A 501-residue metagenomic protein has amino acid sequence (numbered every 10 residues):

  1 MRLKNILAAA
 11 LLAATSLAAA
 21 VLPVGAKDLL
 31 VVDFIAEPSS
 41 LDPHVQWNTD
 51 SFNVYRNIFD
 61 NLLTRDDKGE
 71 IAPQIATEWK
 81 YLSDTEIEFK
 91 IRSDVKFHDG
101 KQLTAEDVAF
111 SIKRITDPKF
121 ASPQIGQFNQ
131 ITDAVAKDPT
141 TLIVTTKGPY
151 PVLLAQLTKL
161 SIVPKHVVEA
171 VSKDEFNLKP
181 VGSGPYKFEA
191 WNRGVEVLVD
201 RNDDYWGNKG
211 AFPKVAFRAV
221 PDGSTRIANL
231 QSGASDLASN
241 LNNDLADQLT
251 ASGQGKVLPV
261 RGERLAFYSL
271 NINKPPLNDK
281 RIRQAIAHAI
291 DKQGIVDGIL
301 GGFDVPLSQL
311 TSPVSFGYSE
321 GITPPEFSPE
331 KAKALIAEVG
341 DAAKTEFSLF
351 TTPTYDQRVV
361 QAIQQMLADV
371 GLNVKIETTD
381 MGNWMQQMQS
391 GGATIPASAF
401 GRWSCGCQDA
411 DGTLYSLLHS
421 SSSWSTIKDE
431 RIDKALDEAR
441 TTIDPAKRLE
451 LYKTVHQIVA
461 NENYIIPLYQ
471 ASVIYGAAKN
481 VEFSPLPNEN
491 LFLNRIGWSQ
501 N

Functional and structural regions predicted by a protein language model:
D28, N192, A289-G317, Y355-Q364 (+1 more regions): Detector for C-terminal structural segments
D33-L82, K113, V181: N-terminal lobe/hinge region of extracytoplasmic solute-binding protein
A36-F52, I75, K101, P123-Q124 (+4 more regions): A structural "hinge/loop" feature
E70, L157-G210, K214, S224 (+1 more regions): Gly/Pro-rich hinge or "lid" segments in bacterial periplasmic/extracellular proteins
T77-A121, I143, N229, P276-L277: Aromatic- and charge-enriched surface segment that lines or borders ligand/interaction sites
K80, I125-V168: Surface-exposed binding/hinge segments that line and control ligand-binding clefts or catalytic entry sites
R201, A251, L258, L277-Q365 (+4 more regions): Append "and occasionally in soluble cytosolic enzymes with long acidic Gly/Pro-rich linkers
N202-Q248, N373: Ligand-site clamp/hinge motif
